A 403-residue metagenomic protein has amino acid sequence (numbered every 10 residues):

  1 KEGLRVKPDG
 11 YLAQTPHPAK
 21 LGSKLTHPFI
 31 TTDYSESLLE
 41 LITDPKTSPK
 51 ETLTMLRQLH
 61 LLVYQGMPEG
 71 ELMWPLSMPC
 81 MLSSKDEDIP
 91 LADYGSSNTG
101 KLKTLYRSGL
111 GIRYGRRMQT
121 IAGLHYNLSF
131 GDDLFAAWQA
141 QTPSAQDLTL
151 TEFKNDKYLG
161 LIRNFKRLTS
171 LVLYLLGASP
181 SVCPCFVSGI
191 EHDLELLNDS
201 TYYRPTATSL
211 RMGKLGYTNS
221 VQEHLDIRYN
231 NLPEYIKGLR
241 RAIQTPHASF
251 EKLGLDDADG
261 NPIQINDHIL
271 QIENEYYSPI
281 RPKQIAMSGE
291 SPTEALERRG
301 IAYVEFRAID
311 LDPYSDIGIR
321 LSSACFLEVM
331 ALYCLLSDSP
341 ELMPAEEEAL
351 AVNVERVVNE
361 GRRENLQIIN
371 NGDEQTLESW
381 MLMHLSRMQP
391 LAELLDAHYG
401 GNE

Functional and structural regions predicted by a protein language model:
K1-G111, M118-L124, F153-R163, R167-S170: Terminal catalytic/cofactor-binding subdomain
Y11-A13, L82-S84, L134-F135, V182 (+1 more regions): Flexible loop/turn segments at secondary-structure boundaries
Q14-P16, L53, D86-E87, W138-Q139 (+2 more regions): Short conserved micro-motifs at the rims of enzyme active sites and ligand-binding pockets
L38, S97-K103, A207, I301-A308: Active-site-adjacent bridging/hinge elements
K46, P282, I309-P313: Short, glycine-/Ser/Thr-/acidic-enriched flexible segments
K85-D86, M287, L311-P313, L321-E403: Acidic, glycine-enriched catalytic cores built around paired aspartates
K101-R113, T120, S129-R298, D316 (+2 more regions): Loop-rich catalytic cores of soluble enzymes, especially ATP-dependent carboxylate-amine ligases and other
M118-G131, Y303-D310: Histidine-centered divalent-metal-coordination microenvironment in nucleic-acid enzymes
